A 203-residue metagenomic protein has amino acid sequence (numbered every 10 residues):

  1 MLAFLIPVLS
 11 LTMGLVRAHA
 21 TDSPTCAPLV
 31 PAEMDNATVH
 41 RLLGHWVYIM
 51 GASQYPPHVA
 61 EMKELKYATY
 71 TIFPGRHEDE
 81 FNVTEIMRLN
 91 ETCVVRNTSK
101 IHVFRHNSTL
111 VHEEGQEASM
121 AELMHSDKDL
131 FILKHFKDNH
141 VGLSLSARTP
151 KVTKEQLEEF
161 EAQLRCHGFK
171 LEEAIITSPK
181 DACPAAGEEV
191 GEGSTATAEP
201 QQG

Functional and structural regions predicted by a protein language model:
M1-G203: Calycin-type beta-barrel ligand-binding domains and close structural analogs
